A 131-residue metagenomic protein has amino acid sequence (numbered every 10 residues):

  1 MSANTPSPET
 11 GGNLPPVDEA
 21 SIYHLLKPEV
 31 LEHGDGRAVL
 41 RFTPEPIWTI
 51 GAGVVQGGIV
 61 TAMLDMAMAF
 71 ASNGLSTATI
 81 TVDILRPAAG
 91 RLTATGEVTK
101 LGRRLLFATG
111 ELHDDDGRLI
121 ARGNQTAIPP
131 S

Functional and structural regions predicted by a protein language model:
M1-S131: Terminal targeting signals and extreme-terminal segments of soluble enzymes
